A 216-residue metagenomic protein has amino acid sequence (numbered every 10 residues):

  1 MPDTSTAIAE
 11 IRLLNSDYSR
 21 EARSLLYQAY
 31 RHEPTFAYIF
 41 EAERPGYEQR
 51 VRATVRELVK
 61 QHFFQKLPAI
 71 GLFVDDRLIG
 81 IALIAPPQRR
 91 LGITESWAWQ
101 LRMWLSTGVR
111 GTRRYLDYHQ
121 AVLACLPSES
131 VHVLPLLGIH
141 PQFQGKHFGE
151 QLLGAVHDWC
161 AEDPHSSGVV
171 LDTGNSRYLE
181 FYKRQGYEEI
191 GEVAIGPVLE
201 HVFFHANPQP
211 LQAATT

Functional and structural regions predicted by a protein language model:
E10-Q28, H32-F36: A short beta-loop-alpha structural element at the N-terminal edge of CoA-dependent acyl/N-acetyltransferase catalytic
R44-P68: Active-site rim helix/loop that mediates acceptor-substrate recognition in acyltransferases
Q65-A82: Conserved beta-hairpin
L78, L83-L137: Conserved acyl-donor/pantetheine-binding loop and adjacent beta-alpha core of acyl/acetyltransferases and related
S128-H132, C160-G174: Conserved GNAT acetyl-CoA-binding A-motif
P135-Q144, V170-E180, G196-P197, A206: Conserved beta-strand-loop-alpha-helix junction that forms the acyl-donor binding cleft
I139, G145-D158: Conserved acetyl-CoA-binding loop-helix of GNAT-fold acetyltransferases
E150, E162-H165, G174-E192, L199: Conserved active-site alpha-helix within GNAT-family acetyltransferase domains
